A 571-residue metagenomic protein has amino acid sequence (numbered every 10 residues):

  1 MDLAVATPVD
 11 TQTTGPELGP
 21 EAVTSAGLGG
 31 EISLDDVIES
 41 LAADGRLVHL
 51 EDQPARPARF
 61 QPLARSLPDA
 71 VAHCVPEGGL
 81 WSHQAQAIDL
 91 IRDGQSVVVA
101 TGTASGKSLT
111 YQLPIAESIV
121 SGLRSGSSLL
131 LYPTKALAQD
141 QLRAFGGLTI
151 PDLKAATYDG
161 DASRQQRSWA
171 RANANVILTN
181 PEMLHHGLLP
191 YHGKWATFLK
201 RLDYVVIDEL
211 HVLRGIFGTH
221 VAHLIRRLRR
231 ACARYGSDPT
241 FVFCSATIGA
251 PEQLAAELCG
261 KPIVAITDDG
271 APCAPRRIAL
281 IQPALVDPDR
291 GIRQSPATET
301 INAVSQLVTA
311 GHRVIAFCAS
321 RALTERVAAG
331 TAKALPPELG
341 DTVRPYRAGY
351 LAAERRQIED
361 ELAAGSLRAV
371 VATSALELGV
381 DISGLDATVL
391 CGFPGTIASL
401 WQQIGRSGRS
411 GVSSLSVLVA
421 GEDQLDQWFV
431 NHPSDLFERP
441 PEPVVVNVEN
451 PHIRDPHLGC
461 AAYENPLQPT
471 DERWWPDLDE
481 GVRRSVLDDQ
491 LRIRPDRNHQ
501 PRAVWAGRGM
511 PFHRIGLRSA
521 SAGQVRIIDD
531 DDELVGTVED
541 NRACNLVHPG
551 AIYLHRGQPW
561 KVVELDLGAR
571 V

Functional and structural regions predicted by a protein language model:
M1-G15: N-terminal acidic, proline/glycine-rich, low-complexity intrinsically disordered segments
A6, D10, T24, V48-H49: N-terminal non-cleavable signal-anchor helices
D10-Q12, V97, I278-A279, V343-R344 (+3 more regions): A broad, low-specificity signal marking well-ordered, structured residues that form hydrophobic/aromatic
G30-C74, S82-H185, L189-P511, S521-A522: Helicase motor core with emphasis on the C-terminal RecA-like subdomain
R494-Q500, W505-V571: Conserved nucleotide-binding/hydrolysis modules and their immediate coupling elements across P-loop/ASCE NTPase motors
